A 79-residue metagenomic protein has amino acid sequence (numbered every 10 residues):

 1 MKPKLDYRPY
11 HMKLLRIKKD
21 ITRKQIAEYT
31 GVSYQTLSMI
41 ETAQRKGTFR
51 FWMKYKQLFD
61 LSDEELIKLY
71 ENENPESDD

Functional and structural regions predicted by a protein language model:
M1-K18: A short, Lys/Arg-rich alpha-helix, primarily the initiator
M1-P3, Q57, E64-D79: Short, charged recognition helix plus adjacent turn of helix-turn-helix-like nucleic-acid-binding domains
L15, Y29, I40, L69: Residues in the recognition helix of alpha-helical DNA-binding motifs
I17, E28, Q57: Alpha-helical residues within the helix-turn-helix
D20-M39: Short alpha-helical DNA-recognition segment
Q44-Q57: Short, basic-rich loop-to-helix N-cap that marks the start of a DNA-contacting helix
